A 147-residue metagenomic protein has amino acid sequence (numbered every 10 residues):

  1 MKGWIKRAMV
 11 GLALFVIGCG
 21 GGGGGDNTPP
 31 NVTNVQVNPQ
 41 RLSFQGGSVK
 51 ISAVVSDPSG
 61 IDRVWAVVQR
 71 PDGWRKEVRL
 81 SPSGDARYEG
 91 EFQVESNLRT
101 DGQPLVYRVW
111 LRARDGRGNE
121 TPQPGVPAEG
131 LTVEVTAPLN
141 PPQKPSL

Functional and structural regions predicted by a protein language model:
F15-G18: C-terminal motif of bacterial Sec signal peptides marking the signal peptidase cleavage site
G20-T33, P138-P145: Proline/serine/threonine-rich low-complexity linkers at boundaries of modular beta-sandwich domains
S43, I51-G60, R70, A113-D115: Extracellular acidic, Ser/Thr/Pro-rich low-complexity tracts
G84-S96: Aromatic sugar-binding surface patches on proteins that engage polysaccharides or sugar-phosphate polymers
L98-Y107: Short glycine/proline/serine/threonine-rich loop/turn segments at secondary-structure transition edges
V109-L111: Hydrophobic/tyrosine-rich beta-strand signature of extracellular beta-sandwich/beta-rich modules, prominently
R114-P122: Short, solvent-exposed loop/turn segments at the edges of extracellular beta-sandwich modules
Q123-V135: Terminal edge beta-strands and adjacent linker/stalk segments of extracellular immunoglobulin-superfamily beta-sandwich
